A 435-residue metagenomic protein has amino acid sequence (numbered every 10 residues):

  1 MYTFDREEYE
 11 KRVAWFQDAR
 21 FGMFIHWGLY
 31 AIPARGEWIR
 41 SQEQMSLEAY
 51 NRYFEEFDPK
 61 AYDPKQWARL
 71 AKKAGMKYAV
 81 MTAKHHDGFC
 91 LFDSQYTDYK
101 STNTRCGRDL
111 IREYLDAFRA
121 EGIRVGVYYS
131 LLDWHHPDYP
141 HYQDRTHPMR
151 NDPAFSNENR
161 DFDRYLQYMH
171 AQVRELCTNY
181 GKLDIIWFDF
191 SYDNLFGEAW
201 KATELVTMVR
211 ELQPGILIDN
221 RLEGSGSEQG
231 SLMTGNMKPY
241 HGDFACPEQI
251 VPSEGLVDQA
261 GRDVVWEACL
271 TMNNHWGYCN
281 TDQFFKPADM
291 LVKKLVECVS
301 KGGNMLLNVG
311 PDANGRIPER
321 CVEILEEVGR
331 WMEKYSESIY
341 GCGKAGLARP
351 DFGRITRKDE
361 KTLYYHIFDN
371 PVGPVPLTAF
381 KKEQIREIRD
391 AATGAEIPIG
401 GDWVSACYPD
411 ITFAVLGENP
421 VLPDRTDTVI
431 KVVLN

Functional and structural regions predicted by a protein language model:
M1-N435: Mature catalytic domains of secreted/periplasmic carbohydrate-active enzymes
